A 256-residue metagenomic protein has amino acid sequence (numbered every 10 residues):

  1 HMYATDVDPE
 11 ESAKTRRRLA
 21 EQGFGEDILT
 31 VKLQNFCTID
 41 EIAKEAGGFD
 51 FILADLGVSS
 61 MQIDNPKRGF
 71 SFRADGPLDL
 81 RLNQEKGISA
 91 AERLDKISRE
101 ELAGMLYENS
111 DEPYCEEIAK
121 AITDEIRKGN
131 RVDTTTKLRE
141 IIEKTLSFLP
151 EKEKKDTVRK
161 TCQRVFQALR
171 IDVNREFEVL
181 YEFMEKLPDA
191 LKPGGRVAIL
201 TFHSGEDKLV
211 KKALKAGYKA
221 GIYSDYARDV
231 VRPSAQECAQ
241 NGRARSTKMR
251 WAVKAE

Functional and structural regions predicted by a protein language model:
H1-E256: S-adenosyl-L-methionine-dependent methyltransferase catalytic core, i.e., the SAM/SAH-binding region
